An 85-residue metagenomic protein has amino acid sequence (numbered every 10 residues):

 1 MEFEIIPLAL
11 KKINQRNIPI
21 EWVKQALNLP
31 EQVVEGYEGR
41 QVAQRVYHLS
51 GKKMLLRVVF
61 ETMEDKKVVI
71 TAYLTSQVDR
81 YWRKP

Functional and structural regions predicted by a protein language model:
M1-P85: Ribonuclease/tRNase effector modules and their secretory precursors
